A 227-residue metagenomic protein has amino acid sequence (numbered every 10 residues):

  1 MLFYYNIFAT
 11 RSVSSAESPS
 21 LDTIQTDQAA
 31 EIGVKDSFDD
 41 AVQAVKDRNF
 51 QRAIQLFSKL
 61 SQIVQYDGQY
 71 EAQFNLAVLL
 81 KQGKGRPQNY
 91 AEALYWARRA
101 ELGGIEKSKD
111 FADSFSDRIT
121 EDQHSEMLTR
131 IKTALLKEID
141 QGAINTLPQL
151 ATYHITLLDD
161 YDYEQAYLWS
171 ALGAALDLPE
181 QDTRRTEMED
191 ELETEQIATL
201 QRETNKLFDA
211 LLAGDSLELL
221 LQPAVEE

Functional and structural regions predicted by a protein language model:
M1-L56: N-terminal leader/linker segments that initiate helical-solenoid repeat arrays
L21, E126, R130, A134-Q141 (+1 more regions): Terminal, low-structured helical/coil segments at or just beyond the last alpha-helical repeat
D22-K35, V64-Q65, D122-M127, L135-D140: TPR-adjacent "capping" and linker segments in tetratricopeptide-repeat scaffold/adaptor proteins
S37-K46, L56-L60, Q73-Q82, F111-R118 (+2 more regions): Hydrophobic face of amphipathic alpha-helices that form TPR/SEL1-like repeat modules and related alpha-solenoid
K46-D47, Q51, Q65-D67, K84-Q88 (+5 more regions): Short coil/turn and helix-start
A91-I105, Y161-E180, Q201-D209: TPR/TPR-like (Sel1-like) alpha-helical repeat modules
